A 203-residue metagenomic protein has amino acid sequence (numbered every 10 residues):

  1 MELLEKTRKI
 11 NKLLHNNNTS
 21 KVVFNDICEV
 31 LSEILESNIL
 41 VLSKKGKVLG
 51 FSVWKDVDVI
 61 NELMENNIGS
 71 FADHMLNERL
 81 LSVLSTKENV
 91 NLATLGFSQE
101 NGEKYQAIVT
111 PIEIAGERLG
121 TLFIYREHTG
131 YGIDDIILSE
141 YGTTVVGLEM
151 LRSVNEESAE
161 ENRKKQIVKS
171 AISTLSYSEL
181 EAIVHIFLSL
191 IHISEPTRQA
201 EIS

Functional and structural regions predicted by a protein language model:
E2-H15, T19-K21, N77, G120 (+2 more regions): Juxtadomain coupling helices with adjacent low-complexity linkers
E2-K9, N17-E103: Structured interaction and signal-relay segments at domain junctions
V41, P111-I112: Hydrophobic beta-strand positions
N101-P111: A short beta-strand signature within small-molecule sensing/ligand-binding domains used in signal transduction
I112-L122: Short hydrophobic/glycine-rich mini-motifs in sensory/regulatory modules that couple input to downstream signaling
L175-S194: Short helix->loop/beta-hairpin flanking segments within DNA-binding domains
I191-S203: Single conserved hydrophobic/aromatic residue that forms the stacking wall/gate of nucleotide- or nucleobase-binding
